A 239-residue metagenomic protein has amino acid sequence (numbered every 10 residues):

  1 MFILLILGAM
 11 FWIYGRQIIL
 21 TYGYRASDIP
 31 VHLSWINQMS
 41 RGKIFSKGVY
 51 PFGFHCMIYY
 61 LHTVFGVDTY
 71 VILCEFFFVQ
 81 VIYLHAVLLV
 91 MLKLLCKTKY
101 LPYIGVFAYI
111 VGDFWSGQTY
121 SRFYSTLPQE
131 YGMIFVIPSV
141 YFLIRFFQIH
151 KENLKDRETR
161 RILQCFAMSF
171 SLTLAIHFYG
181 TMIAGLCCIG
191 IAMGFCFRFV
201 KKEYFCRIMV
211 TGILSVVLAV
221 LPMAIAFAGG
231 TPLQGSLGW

Functional and structural regions predicted by a protein language model:
M1-W239: Membrane-embedded transmembrane-helix bundle of lipid-linked glycan/lipid transferases
